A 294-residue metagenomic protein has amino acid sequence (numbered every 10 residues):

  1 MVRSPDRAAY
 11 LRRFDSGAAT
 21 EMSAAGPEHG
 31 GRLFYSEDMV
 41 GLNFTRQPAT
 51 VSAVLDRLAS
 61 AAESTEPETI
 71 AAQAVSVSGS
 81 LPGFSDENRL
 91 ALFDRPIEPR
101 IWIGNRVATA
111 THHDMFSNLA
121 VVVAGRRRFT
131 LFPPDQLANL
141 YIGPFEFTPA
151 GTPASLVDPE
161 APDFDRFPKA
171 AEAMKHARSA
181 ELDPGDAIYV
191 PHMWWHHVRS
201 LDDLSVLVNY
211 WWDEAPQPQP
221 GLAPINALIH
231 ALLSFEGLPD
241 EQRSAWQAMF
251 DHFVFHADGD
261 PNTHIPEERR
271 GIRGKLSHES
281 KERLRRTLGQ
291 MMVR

Functional and structural regions predicted by a protein language model:
M1-A187, H197-R294: N-terminal accessory scaffold of Fe(II)-dependent oxygenases
